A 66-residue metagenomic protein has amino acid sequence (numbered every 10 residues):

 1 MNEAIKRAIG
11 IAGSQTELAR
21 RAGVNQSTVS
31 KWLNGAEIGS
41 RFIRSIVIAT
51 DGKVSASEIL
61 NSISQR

Functional and structural regions predicted by a protein language model:
M1-R21, I48, K53-S62: A short, Lys/Arg-rich alpha-helix, primarily the initiator
G23-E37: Recognition helix of helix-turn-helix/homeodomain-like DNA-binding domains that insert into the DNA major groove
G35-I48: Short, basic-rich loop-to-helix N-cap that marks the start of a DNA-contacting helix
